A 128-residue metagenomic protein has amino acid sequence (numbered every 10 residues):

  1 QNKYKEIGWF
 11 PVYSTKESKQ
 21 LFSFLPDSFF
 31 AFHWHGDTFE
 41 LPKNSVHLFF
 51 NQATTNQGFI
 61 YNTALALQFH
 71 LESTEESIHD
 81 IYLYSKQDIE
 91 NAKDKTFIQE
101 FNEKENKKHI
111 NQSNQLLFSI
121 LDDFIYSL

Functional and structural regions predicted by a protein language model:
Q1-S18: Cysteine-nucleophile active-site neighborhood
Y13-L128: Amide-donor transfer/coupling interface in amidating biosynthetic enzymes
